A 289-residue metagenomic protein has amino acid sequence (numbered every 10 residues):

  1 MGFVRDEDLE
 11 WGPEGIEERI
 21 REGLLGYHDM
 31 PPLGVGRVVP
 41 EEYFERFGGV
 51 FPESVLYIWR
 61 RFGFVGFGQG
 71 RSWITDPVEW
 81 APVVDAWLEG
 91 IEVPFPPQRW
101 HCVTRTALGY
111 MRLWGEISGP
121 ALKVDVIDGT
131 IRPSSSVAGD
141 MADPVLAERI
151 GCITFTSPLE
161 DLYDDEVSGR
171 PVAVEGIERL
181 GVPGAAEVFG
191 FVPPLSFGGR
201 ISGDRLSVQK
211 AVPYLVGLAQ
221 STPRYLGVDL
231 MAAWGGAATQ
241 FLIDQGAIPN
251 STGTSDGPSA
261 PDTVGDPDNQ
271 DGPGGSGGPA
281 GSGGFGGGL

Functional and structural regions predicted by a protein language model:
G2-L122, F189-G257: A surface-exposed partner-binding patch
L122-D165: Compact, glycine/acidic-enriched structural inserts
A147-V212, V216: Mixed-charge (acidic/basic) macromolecular-recognition segments
T263-L289: Long, low-complexity, intrinsically disordered segments
